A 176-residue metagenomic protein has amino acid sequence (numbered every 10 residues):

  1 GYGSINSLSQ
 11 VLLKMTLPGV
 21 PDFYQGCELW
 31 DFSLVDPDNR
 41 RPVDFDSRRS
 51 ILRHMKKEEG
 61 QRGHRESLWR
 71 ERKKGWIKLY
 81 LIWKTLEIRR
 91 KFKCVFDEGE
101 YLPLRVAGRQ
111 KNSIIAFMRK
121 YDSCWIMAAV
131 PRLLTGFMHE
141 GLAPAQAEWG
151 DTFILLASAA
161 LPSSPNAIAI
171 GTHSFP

Functional and structural regions predicted by a protein language model:
G1-P176: Carbohydrate-interacting/catalytic domains
